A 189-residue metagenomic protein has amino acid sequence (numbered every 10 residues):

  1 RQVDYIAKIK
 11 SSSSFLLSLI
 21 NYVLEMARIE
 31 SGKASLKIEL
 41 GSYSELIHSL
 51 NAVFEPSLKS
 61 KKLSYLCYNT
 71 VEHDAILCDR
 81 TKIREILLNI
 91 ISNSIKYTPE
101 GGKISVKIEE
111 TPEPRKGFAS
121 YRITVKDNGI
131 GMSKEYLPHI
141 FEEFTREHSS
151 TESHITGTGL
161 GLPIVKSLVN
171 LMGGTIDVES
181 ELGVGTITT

Functional and structural regions predicted by a protein language model:
V3, K37-S42, K59, S64-D74 (+1 more regions): Conserved catalytic submotifs in the C-terminal HATPase_c
S11-L16: Short alpha-helical segment of the dimerization/phosphotransfer core of two-component systems
A27-I38: Helix-loop junction within the histidine kinase core
S94-I95: Short helix-loop "hinge" at the ATP-lid/N-box region of the Bergerat-fold HATPase_c
M132-R146: Short conserved segment of the HATPase_c
T156, G161, V165: Short alpha-helical Gxxx[C/S/T] motif in the catalytic ATP-binding
